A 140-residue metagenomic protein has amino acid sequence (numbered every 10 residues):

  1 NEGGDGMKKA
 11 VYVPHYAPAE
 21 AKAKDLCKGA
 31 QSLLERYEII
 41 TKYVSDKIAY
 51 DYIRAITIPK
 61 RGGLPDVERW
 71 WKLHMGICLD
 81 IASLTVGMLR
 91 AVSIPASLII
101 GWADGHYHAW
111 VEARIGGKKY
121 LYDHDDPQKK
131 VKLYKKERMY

Functional and structural regions predicted by a protein language model:
N1: Short, aromatic- and glycine-rich surface loops/edge beta-strands on solvent-exposed regions
G6-G76, L84: Secondary-structure boundary elements
I81-Y140: Hydrophobic/aromatic-rich core segments of domains that either
